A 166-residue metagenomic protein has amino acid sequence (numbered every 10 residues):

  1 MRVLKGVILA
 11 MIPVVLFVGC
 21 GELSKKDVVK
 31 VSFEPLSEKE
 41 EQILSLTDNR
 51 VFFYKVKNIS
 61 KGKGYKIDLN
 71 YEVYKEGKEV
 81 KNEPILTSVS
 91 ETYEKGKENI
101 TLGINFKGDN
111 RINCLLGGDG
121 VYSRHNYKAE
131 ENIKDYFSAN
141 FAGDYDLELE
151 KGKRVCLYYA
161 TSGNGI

Functional and structural regions predicted by a protein language model:
M1-A10: Positively charged n-region of N-terminal signal peptides that target proteins for export
V7-I8, K57-Y65, L147-K153: Short, surface-exposed loop and linker segments with low hydrophobicity and enrichment for Pro/Ser/Thr
L16-G19: C-terminal motif of bacterial Sec signal peptides marking the signal peptidase cleavage site
G21-Y93: N-terminal export/targeting and maturation segments
N82-I166: Extracytoplasmic electrostatic interaction patches
